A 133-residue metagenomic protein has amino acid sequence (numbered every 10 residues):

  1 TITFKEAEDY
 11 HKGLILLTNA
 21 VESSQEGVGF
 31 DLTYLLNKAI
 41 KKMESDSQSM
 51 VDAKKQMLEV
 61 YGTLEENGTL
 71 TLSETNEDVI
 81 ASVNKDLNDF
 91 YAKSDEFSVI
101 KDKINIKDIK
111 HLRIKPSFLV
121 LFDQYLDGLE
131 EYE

Functional and structural regions predicted by a protein language model:
T1-F4, K115: Helix N-cap / beta->alpha transition motif
T3-E59: N-terminal interaction modules that seed assembly of large macromolecular complexes
Q48-E133: Low-complexity intrinsically disordered segments
